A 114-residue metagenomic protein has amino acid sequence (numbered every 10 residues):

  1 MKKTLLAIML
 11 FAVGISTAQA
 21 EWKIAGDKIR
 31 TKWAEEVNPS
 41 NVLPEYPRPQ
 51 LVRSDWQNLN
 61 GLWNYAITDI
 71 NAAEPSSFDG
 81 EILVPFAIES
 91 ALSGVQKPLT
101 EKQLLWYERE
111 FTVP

Functional and structural regions predicted by a protein language model:
T4-V13: Sec-dependent N-terminal signal peptides
V13-Q19: C-terminal segment of classical bacterial N-terminal signal peptides
A20-P114: Extended carbohydrate-recognition surfaces in non-catalytic/accessory domains of CAZymes and lectin-like proteins
